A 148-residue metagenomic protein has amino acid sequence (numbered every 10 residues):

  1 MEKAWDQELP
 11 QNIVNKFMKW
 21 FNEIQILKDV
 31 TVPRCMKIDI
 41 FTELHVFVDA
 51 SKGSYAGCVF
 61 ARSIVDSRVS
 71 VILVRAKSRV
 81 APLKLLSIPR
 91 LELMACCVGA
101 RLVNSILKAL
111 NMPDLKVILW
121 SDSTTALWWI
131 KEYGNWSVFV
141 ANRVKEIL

Functional and structural regions predicted by a protein language model:
M1-I38, E43: C-terminal reverse transcriptase regions that engage the nucleic-acid substrate
E8, P82-R90, M94, D114 (+1 more regions): Alpha-helix capping and helix-loop boundary segments enriched in small/acidic/polar residues
F17, F21, F47-D49, G57 (+5 more regions): Mobile genetic element proteins and their domesticated derivatives, centered on retroelements and DNA transposons
D29-R34, E43-V46, V103-I106, R143-V144: Eukaryotic intrinsically disordered and solvent-exposed regulatory patches
E43-H45, S54, E92-M94, A109 (+1 more regions): Beta-sheet entry/capping signal
V46-V71: Acidic, metal-ligating active-site segments
S63-M94, V98: A short, polar/acidic, helix/strand-boundary loop motif
V98-L148: RNase H catalytic domain
